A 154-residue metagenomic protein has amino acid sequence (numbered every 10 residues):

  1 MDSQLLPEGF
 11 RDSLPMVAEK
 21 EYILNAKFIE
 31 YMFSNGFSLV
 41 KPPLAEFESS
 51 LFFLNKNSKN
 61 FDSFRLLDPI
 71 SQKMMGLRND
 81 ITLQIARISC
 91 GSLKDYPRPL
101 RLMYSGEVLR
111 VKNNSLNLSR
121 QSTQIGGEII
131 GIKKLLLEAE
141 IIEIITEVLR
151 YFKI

Functional and structural regions predicted by a protein language model:
M1-I154: TRNA-recognition modules of translation machinery and tRNA-sensing kinases, especially anticodon-binding
